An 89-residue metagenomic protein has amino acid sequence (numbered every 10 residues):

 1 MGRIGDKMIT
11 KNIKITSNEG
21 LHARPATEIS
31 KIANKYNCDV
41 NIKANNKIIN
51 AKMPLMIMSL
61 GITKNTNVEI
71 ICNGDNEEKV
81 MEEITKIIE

Functional and structural regions predicted by a protein language model:
M1-K7: Short, Lys/Arg-enriched N-terminal segments with co-localized hydrophobic residues within the first ~10-30 amino acids
R3, I13-K64, D75: Compact, glycine-rich, soluble single-domain proteins
M8-N12, N67-E69: Intrinsic-disorder/low-complexity, polar/charged segments enriched in Ser/Thr/Lys/Arg/Asp/Glu/Gln
M58-E89: C-terminal structural segments of small proteins and small subunits
